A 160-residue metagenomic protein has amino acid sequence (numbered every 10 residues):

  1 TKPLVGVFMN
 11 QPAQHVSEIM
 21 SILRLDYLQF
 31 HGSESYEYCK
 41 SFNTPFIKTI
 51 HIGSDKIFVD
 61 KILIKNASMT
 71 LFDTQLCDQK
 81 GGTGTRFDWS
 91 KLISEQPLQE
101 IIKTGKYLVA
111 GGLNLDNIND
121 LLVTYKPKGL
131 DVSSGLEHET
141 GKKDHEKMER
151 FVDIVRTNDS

Functional and structural regions predicted by a protein language model:
T1-T44: N-terminal active-site wall of soluble small-molecule enzyme domains
S33-S134, H138-S160: Short loop-to-alpha-helix "cap/lid" segments that border enzyme active sites across diverse enzyme classes
